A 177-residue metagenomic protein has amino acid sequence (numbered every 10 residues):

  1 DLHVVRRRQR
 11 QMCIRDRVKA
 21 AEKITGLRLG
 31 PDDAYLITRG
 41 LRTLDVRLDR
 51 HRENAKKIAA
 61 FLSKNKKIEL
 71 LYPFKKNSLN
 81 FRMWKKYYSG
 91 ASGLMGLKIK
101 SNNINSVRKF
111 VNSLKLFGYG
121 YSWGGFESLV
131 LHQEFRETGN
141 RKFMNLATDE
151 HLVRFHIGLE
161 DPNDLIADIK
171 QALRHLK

Functional and structural regions predicted by a protein language model:
D1-H3, D33, D164, D168: Acidic side chains
D1-H3, K85, F143-M144: Short, flexible, glycine/charge-rich loop motifs used to bind or transfer phosphoryl groups or to couple energy/partner
D1-R10, I14: Single conserved hydrophobic/aromatic residue that forms the stacking wall/gate of nucleotide- or nucleobase-binding
L2, G40, R154: Generic anion/oxyanion-binding catalytic loop in active/binding sites
R6, S89-S92, T148-H151: Short glycine-enriched loop/turn motifs at secondary-structure junctions
Q11, R15-L94, K98-F135: Active-site C-terminal subdomain of aminotransferase-like
R47, S101, S113, S128-K177: PLP-dependent enzyme catalytic core of the Aspartate aminotransferase-like
